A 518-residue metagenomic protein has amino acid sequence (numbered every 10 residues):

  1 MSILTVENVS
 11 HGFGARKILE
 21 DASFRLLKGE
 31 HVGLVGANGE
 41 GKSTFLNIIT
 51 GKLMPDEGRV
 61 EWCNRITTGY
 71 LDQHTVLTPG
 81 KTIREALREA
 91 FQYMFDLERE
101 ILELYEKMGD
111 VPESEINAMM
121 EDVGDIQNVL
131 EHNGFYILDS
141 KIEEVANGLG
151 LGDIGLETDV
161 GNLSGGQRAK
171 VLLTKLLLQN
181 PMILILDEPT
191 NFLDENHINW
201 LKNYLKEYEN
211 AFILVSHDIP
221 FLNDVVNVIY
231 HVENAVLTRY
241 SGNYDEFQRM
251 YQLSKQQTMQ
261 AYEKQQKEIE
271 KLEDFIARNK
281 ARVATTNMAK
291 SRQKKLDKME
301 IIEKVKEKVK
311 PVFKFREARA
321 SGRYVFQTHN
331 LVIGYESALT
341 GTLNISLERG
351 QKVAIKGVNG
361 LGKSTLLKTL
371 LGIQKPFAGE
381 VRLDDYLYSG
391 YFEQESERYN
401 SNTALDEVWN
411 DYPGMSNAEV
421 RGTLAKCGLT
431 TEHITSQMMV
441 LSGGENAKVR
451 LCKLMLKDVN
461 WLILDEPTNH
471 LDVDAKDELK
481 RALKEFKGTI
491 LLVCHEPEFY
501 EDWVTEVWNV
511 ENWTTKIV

Functional and structural regions predicted by a protein language model:
M1-T258, V309, A318-V518: ABC ATP-binding cassette signature C-motif
M250-V305: Intracellular alpha-helical coupling/juxtamembrane segments of multi-pass membrane proteins
F313-F315: Post-kinase regulatory C-tail/linker adjacent to protein kinase catalytic domains
